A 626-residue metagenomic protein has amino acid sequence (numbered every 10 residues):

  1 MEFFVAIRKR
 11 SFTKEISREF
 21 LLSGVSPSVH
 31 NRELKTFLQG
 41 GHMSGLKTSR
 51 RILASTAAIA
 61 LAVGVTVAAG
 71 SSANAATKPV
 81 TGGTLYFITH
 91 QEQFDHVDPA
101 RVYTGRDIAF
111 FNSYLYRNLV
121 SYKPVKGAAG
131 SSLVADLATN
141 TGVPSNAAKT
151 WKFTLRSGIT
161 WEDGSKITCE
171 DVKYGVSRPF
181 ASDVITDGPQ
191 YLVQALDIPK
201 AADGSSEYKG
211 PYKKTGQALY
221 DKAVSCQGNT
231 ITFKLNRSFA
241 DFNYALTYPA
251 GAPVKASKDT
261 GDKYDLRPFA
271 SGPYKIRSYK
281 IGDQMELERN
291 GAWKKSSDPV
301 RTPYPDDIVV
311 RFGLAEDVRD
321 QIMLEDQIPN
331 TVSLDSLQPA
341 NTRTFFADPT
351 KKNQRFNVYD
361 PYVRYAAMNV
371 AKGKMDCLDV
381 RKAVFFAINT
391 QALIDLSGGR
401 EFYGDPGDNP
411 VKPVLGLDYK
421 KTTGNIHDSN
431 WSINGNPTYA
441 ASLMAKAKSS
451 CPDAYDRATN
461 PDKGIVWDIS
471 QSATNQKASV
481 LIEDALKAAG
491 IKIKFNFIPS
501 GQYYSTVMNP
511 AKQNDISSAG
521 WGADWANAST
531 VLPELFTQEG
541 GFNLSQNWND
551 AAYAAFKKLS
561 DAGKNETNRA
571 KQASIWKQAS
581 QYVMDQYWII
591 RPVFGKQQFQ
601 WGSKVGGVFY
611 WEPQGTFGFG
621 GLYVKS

Functional and structural regions predicted by a protein language model:
K78, V224, I394-S397, I433 (+3 more regions): Extracytoplasmic/peripheral linker and loop segments enriched in polar/acidic and small residues with frequent Thr/Pro
Y86-N146, F269: N-terminal lobe/hinge region of extracytoplasmic solute-binding protein
P124-A128, S205-S206, A218, K234-P303 (+1 more regions): Gly/Pro-rich hinge or "lid" segments in bacterial periplasmic/extracellular proteins
T154, D171-K173, R178-K255, K280: Surface-exposed binding/hinge segments that line and control ligand-binding clefts or catalytic entry sites
S257-P268, W293-T344: Ligand-site clamp/hinge motif
Y274, E401-S449, Q471-K477: Structural transition elements
A371-Y419, G435-P437, A478, V583-R591: Periplasmic-binding protein-like
F599-S626: Long beta-strand-rich cores associated with HINT superfamily self-processing modules
